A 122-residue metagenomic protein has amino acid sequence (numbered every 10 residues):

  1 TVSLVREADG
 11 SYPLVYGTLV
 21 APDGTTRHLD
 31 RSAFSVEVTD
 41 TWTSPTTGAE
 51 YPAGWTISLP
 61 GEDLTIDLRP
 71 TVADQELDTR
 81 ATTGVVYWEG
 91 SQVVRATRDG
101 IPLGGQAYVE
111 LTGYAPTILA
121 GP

Functional and structural regions predicted by a protein language model:
T1-P122: Structured soluble/peripheral alpha/beta segments that form catalytic or ligand/cofactor-binding pockets
